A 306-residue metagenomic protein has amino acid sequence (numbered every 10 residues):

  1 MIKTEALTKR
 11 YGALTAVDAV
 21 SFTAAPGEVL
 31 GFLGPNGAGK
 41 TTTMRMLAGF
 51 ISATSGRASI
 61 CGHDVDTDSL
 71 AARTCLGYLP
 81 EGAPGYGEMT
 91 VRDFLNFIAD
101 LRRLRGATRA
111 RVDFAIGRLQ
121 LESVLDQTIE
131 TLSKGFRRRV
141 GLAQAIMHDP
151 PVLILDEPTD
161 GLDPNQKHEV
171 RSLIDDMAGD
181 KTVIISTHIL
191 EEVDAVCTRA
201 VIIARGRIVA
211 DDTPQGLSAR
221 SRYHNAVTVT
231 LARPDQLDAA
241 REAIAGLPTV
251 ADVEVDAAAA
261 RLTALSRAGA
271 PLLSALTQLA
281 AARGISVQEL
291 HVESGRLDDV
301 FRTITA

Functional and structural regions predicted by a protein language model:
I2-T4, K9-A204, V209-A210: ABC transporter nucleotide-binding domains
A16, E192, Q236, L272 (+1 more regions): Short phosphate-engaging motifs
H63-D66, I208, P234, R267-A270 (+1 more regions): Short, surface-exposed acidic/glycine-rich loop or hinge patches that mediate macromolecular interfaces
G77, R103, A219-Y223, A245 (+1 more regions): A generic structural signal for secondary-structure junctions that act as hinges or helix/strand caps at the edges
V170-L265: ABC transporter nucleotide-binding domain
A268-A306: C-terminal coupling/interaction segments
